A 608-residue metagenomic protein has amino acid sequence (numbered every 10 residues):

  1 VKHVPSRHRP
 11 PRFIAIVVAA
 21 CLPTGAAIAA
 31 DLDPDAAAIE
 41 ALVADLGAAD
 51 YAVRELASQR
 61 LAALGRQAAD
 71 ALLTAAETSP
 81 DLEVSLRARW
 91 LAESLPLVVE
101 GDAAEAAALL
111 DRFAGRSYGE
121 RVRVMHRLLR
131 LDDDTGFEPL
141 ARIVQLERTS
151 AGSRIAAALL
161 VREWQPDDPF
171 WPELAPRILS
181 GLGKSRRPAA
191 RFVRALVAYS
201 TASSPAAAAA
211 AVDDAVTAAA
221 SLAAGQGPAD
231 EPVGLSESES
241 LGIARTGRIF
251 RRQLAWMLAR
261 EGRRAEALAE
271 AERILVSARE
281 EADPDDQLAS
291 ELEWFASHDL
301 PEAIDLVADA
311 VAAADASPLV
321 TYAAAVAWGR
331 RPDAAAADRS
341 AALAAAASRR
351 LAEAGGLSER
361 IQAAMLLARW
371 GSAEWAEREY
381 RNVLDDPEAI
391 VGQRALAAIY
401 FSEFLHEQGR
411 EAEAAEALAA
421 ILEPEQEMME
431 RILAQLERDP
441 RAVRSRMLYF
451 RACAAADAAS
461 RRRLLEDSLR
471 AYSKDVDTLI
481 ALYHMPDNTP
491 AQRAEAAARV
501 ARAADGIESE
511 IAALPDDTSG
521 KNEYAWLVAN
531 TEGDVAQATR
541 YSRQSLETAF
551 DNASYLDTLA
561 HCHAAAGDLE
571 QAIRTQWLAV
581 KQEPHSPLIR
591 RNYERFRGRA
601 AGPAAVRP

Functional and structural regions predicted by a protein language model:
R12-G25: Bacterial N-terminal signal peptides
I28-I249, Q253, R264: Extended repeat-based scaffolds of very large eukaryotic assembly and lipid-transport proteins
D35, D50-L56, D81-A88, D102 (+16 more regions): Generic helix N-cap/helix-start motif at coil->alpha-helix transitions
L97, L292-E293, M365-A368, H484-P490 (+4 more regions): Alpha-helical adaptor scaffolds
A108, L140-A141, F170-L182, A207-L222 (+10 more regions): Alpha-helical repeat scaffolds
W256, L292-E293, V326, M365 (+7 more regions): Residue-level recognition of tetratricopeptide repeat
E261, S297-H298, R331, W370 (+7 more regions): Structural motif corresponding to the intra-repeat A-B loop/turn of tetratricopeptide repeats
A565, I573-P608: Terminal, low-structured helical/coil segments at or just beyond the last alpha-helical repeat
